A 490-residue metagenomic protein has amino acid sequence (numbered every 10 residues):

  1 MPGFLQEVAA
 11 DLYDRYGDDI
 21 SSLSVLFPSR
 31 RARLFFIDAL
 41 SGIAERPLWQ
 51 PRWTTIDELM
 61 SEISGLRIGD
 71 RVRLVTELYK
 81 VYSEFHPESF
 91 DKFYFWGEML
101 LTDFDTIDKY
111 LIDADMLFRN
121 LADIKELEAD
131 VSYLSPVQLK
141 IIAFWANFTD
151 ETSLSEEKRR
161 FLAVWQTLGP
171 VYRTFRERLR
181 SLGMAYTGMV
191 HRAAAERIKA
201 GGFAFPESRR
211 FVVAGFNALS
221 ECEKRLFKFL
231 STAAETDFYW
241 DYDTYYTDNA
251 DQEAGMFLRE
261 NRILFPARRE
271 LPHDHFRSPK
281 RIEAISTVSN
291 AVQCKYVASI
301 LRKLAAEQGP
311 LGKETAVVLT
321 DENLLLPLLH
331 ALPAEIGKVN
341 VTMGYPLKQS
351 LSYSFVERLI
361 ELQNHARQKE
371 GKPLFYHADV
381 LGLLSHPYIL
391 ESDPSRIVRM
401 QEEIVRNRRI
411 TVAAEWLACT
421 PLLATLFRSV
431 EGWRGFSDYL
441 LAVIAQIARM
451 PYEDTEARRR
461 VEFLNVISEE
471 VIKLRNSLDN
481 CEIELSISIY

Functional and structural regions predicted by a protein language model:
M1-Y490: Polyanion-engaging groove/track-forming segments
